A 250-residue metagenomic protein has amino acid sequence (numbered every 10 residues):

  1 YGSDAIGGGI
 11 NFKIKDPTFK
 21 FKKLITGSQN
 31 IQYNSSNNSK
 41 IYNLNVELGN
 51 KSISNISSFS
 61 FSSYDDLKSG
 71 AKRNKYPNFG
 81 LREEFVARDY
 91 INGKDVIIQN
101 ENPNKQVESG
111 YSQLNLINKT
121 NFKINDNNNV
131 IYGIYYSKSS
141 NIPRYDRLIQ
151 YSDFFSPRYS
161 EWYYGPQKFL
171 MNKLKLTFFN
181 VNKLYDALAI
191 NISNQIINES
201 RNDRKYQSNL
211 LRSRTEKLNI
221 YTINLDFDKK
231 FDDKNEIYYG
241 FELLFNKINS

Functional and structural regions predicted by a protein language model:
G2, N34-N38, E47-G49, Q99-N100 (+4 more regions): Short sequence motifs at beta-strands and strand-loop junctions characteristic of Gram-negative outer-membrane
A5-I31, K40-L44: N-terminal periplasmic accessory domains that precede and gate Gram-negative outer-membrane beta-barrel machines
F12, L44-N50, N118-F122, L174-F178 (+1 more regions): Residues on the lipid-exposed face of transmembrane beta-strands in outer-membrane beta-barrel proteins
I14, I31-N37, N50-S52, F61-D65 (+4 more regions): Transmembrane beta-strands of outer-membrane beta-barrel pores
G27-I31, S57-F59, N118, Y132-I134 (+2 more regions): Membrane-embedded beta-strand positions of outer-membrane beta-barrel proteins
N37-Y64, R73-I142: Transmembrane beta-barrel wall of Gram-negative outer-membrane proteins
N50-I53, N125-N127, F179-K183, K230-K234: Outer-membrane beta-barrel channels and translocator barrels
V107-Q113, K123, N127-Y185, I196-K217: Flexible loop and strand-edge segments within Gram-negative outer membrane beta-barrel domains
